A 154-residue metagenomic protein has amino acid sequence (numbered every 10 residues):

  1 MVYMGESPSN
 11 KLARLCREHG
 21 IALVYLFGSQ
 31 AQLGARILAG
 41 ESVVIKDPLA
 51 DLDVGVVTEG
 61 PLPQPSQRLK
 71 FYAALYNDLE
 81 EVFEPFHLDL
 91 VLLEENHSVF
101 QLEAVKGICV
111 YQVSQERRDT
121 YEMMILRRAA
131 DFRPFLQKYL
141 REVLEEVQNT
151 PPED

Functional and structural regions predicted by a protein language model:
M1-P48, E59-D154: Catalytic core of pol beta-like nucleotidyltransferases
A50-L52: Change "...and in nucleic-acid phosphodiester-cleaving endonucleases..." to "...and in nucleic-acid processing enzymes
V56: Conserved phosphate-handling catalytic cores of large alpha/beta enzymes
